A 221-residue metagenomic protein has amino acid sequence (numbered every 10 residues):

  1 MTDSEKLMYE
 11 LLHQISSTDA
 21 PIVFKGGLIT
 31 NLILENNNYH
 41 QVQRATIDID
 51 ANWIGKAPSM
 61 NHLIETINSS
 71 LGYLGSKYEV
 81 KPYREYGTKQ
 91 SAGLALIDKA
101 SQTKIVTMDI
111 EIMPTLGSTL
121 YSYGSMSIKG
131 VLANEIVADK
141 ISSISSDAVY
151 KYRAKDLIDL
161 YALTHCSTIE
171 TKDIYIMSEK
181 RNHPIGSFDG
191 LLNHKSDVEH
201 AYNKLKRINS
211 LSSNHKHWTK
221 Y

Functional and structural regions predicted by a protein language model:
M1-Y221: Compositionally biased terminal segments of proteins
